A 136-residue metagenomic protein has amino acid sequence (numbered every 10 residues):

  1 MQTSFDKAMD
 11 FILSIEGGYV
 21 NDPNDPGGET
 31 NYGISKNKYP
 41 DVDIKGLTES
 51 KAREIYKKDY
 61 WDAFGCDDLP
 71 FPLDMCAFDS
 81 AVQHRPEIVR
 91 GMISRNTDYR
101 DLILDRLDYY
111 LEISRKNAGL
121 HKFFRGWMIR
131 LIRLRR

Functional and structural regions predicted by a protein language model:
M1-R136: Cell-wall polysaccharide-cleaving catalytic domain and substrate-binding groove, primarily in peptidoglycan/chitin
